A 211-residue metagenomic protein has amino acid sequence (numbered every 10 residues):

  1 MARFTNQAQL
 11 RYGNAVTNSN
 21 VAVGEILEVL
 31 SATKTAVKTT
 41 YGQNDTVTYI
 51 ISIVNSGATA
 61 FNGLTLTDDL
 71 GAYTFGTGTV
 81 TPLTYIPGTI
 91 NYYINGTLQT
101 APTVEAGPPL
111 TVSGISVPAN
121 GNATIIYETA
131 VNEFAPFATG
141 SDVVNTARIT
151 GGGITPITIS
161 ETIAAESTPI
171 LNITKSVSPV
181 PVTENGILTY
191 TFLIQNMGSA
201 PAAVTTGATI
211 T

Functional and structural regions predicted by a protein language model:
M1-T211: Exported/extracytosolic protein signature
